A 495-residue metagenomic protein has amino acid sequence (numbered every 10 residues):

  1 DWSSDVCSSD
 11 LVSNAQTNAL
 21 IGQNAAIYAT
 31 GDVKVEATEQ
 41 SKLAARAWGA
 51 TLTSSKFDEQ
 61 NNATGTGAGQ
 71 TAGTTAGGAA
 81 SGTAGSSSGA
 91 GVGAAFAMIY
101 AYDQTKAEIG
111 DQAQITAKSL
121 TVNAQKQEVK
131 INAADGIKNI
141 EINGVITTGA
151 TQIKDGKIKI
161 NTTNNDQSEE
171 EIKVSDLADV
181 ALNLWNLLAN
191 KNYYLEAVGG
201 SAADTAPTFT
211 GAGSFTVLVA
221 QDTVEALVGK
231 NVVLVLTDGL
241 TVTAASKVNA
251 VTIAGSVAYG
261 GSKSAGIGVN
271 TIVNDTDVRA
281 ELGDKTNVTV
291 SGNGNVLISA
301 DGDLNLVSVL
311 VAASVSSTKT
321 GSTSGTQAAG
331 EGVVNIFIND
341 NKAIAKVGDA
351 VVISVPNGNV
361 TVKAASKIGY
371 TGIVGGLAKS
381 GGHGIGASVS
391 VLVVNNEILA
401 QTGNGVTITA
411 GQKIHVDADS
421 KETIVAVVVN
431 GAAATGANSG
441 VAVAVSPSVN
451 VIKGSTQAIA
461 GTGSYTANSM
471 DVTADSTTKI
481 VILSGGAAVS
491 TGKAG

Functional and structural regions predicted by a protein language model:
S4-G495: Low-complexity, glycine- and small/polar-enriched segments
